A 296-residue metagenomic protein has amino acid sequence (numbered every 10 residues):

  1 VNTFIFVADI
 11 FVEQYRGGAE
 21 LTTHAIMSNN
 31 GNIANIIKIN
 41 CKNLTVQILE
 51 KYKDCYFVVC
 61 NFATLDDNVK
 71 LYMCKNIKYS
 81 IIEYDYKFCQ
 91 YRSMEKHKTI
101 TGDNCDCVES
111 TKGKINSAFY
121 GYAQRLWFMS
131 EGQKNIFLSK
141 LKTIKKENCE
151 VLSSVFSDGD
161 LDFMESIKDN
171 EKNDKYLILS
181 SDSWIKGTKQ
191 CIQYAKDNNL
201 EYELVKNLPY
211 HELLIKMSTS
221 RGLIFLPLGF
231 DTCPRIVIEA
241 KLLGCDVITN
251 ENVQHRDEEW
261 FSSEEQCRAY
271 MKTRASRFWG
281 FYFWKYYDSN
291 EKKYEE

Functional and structural regions predicted by a protein language model:
V1-T64, C89, I248-E296: N-terminal pre-catalytic "stem/leader" segment of glycosyltransferase-like enzymes
L49-L71, I77-E83, F225: Short N-terminal targeting/anchoring amphipathic segment
Y56-V59, C74-E109: Active-site proximal beta-strand in glycosyltransferases
T99-L126, S218: Membrane-proximal helix-turn-helix segments that form the acceptor-binding/catalytic region of lipid-linked
G121-E165: Donor nucleotide-sugar binding/catalytic pocket of nucleotide-sugar-dependent glycosyltransferases
S154-L213: Conserved catalytic-core segment of nucleotide-activated headgroup transferases in glycan assembly
L214, V237-L243: Short alpha-helical segment that forms part of, or immediately flanks, the ligand-binding pocket in carbohydrate-active
S218-T232: Acidic donor-binding loop of glycosyltransferase active sites
